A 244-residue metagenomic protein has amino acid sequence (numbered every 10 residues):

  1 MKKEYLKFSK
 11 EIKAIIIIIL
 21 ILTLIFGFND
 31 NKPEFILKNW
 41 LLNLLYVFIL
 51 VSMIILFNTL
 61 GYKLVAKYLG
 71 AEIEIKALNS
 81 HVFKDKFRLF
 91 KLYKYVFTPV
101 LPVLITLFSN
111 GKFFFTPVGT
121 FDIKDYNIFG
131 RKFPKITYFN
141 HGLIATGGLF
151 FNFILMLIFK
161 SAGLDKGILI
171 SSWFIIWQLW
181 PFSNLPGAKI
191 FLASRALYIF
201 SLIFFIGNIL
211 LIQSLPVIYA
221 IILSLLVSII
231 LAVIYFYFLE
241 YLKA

Functional and structural regions predicted by a protein language model:
M1-A244: Hydrophobic transmembrane alpha-helices and their immediate loop junctions in multi-pass integral membrane proteins
